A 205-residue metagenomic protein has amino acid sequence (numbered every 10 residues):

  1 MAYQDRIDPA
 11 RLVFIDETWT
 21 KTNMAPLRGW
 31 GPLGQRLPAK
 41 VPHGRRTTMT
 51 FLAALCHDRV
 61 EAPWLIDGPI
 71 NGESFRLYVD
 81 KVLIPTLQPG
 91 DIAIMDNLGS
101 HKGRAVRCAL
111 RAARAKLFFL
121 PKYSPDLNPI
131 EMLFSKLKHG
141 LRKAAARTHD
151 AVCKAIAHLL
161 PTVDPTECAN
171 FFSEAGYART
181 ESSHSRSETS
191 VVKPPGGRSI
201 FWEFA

Functional and structural regions predicted by a protein language model:
M1-A2, K81-V82, Q88, I94-N97 (+5 more regions): Short alpha-helical elements
M1-K81, Y177, H184, S190 (+2 more regions): Extended, low-complexity cationic-aromatic segments
P9-L12, I130-A205: C-terminal anion-handling pockets and recognition modules
F14-D16, A53, V79, D96 (+5 more regions): Mobile genetic element proteins and their domesticated derivatives, centered on retroelements and DNA transposons
T18-K21, C56-V60, G99-H101, S124-P125 (+1 more regions): Short, solvent-exposed loop/turn segments at secondary-structure junctions
W30-P32, R111, K136-K138: Short, hinge-like loop/turn segments at secondary-structure boundaries
R76-L120: RNase H-like DDE/DDD metal-dependent nuclease/strand-transfer catalytic core used by mobile genetic elements
D96-N97, R104, F118-R142, D150: RNase H-like two-metal-ion nuclease catalytic core shared by retroviral integrases and related mobile-element nucleases
